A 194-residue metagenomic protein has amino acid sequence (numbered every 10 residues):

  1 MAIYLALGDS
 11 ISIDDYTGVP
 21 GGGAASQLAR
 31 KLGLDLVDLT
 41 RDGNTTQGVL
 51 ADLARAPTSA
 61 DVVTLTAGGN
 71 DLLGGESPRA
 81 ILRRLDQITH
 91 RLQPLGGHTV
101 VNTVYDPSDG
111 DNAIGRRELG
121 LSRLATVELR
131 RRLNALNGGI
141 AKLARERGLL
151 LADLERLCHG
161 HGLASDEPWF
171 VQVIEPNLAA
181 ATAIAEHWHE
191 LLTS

Functional and structural regions predicted by a protein language model:
M1-D42, D52-S59: Serine-esterase "nucleophile elbow" of acetyl-processing enzymes
I3, D61-T64, H98: Structural motif
L36-D38, V49, L150, D166-S194: Histidine-centered active-site loop/cap adjacent to the catalytic His in serine esterases/O-acetyl transfer systems
D38-T40, T103, D153-R156: Residue-level recognition of beta-strand->loop/alpha-helix junctions
G48-R83, D106-D109: Oxyanion-hole/transition-state-stabilizing segment in secreted/luminal serine hydrolases and related acyltransferases
P78, L82-D86, N137, L178-H189: Short, amphipathic alpha-helical "lid/cap" segments that border enzyme active or binding sites
P94-T99, L149: A short helix->loop->beta-strand "cap" motif at the edges of active sites that frequently abuts
D111-A152: Substrate-gating cap/lid alpha-helix
